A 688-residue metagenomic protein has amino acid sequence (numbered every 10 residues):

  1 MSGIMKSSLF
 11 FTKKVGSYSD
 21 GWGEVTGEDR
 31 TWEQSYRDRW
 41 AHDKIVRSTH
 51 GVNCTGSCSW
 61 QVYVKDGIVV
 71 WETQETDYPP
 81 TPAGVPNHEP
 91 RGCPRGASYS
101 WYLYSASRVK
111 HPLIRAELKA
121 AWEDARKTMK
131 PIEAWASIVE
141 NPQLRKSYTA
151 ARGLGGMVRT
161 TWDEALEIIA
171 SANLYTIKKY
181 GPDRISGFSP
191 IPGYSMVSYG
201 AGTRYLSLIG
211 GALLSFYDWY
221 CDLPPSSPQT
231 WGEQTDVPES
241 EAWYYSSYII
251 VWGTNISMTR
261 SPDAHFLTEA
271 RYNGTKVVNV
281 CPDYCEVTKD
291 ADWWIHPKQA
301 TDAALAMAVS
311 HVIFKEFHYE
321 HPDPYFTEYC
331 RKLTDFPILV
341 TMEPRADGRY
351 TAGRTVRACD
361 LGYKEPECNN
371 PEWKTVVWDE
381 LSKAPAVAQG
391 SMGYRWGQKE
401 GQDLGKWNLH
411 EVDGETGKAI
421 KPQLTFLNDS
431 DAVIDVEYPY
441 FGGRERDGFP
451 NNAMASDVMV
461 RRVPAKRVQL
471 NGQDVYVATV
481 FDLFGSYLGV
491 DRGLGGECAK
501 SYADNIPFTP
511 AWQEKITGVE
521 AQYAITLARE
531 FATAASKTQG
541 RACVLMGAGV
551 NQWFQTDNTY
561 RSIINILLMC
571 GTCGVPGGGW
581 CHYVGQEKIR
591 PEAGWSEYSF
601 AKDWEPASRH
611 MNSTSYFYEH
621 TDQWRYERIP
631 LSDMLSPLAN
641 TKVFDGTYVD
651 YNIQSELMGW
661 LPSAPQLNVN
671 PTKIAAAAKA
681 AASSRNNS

Functional and structural regions predicted by a protein language model:
M1-P324, E328-Q473, D482, S486-G493 (+5 more regions): N-terminal export/assembly segments and adjacent metallocofactor-ligating motifs of anaerobic energy-metabolism
S57-S59, T275, Q539-A542, N687: Active-site lining segments that contact anionic ligands and/or coordinate catalytic metals
Y180-P190, D218-Y220, H321-Y329, G496-K500 (+3 more regions): Short coil/turn segments at secondary-structure boundaries
G489-A499, A503: Amphipathic, charged-and-aliphatic alpha-helical interface segments that function as noncatalytic docking
R492, N505, A511, Y523 (+2 more regions): A glycine-rich, hydrophobic/aromatic-adjacent loop/helix-cap motif
K515: Active-site-adjacent helical/loop segments in soluble small-molecule enzymes
